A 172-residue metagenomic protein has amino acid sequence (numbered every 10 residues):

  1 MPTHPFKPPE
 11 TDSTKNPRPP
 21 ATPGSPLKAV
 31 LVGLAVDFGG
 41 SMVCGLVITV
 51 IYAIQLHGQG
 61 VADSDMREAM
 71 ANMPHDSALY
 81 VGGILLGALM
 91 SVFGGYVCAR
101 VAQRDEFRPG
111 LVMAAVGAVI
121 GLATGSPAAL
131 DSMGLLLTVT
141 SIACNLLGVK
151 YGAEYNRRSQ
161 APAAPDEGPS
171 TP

Functional and structural regions predicted by a protein language model:
P2-P172: Juxtamembrane/disordered regions of integral membrane proteins
